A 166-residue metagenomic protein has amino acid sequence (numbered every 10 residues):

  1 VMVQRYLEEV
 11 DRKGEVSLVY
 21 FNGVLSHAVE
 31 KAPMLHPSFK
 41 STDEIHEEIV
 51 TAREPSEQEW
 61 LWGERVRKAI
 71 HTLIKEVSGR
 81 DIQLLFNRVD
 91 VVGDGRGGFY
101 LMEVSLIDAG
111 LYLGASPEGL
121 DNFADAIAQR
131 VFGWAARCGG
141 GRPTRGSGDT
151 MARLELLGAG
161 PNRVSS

Functional and structural regions predicted by a protein language model:
V1-E76, V92-G95, Y100: Phosphate-binding site of ATP-dependent enzymes
E8-V10, G79-D81, S165: Short, solvent-exposed secondary-structure boundary motifs
V24, E57-L157: ATP-dependent carboxylate activation and anion-phosphoryl transfer catalytic cores that bind Mg-ATP to form
S147, S165-S166: Serine residues within intrinsically disordered or low-complexity segments
G160-V164: Short, intrinsically disordered C-terminal tails of secreted or membrane-associated proteins
